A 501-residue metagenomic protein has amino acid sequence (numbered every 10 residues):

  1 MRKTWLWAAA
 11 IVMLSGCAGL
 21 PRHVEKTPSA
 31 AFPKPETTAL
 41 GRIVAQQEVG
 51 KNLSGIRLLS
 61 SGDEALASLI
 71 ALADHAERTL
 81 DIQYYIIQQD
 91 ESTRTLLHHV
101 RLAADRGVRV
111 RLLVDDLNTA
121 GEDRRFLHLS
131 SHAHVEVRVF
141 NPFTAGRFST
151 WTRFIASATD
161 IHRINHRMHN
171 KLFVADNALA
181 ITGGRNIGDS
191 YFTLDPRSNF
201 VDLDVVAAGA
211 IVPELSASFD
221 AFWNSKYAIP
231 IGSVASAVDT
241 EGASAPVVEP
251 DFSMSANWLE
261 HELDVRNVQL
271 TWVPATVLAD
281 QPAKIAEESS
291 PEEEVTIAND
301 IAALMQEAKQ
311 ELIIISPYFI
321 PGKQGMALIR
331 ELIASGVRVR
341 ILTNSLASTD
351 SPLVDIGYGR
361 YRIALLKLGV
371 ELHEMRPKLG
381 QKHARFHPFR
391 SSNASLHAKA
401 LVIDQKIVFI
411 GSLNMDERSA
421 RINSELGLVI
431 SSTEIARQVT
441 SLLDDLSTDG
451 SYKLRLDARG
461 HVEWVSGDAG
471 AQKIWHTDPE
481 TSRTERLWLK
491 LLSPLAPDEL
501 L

Functional and structural regions predicted by a protein language model:
M1-L6: Bacterial N-terminal signal peptides that target proteins for export
C17-K171, A175-L501: Charged, low-complexity intrinsically disordered terminal segments
